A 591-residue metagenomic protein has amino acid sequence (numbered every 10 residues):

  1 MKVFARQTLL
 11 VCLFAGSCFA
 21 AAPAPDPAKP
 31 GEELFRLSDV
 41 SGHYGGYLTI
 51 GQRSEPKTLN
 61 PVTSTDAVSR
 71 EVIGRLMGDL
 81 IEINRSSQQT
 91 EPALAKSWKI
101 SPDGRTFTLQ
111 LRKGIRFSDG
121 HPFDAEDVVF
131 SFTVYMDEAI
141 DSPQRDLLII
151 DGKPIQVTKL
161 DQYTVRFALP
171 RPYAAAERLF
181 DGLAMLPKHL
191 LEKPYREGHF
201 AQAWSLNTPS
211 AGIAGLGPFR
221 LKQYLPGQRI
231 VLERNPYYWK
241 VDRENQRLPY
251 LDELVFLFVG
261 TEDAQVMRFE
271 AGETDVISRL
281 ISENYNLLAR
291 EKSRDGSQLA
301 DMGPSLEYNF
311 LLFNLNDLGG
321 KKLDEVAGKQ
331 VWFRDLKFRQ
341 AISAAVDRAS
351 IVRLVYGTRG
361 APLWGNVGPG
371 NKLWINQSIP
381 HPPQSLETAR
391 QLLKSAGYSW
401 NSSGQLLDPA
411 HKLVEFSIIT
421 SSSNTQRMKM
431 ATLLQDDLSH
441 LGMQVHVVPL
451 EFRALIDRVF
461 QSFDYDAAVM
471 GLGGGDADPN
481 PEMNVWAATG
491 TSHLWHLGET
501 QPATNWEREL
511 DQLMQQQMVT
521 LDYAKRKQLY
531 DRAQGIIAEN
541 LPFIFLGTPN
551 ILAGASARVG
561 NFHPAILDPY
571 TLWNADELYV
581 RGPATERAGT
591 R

Functional and structural regions predicted by a protein language model:
A24-R36, G45-P102, T133, A214-L216: N-terminal lobe/hinge region of extracytoplasmic solute-binding protein
D26, G31-E33, L225-I230, R234 (+6 more regions): Detector for C-terminal structural segments
F35, S54-R70, L94, H121 (+7 more regions): A structural "hinge/loop" feature
N84-S86, A184-P249, E253-V255, D263 (+3 more regions): Gly/Pro-rich hinge or "lid" segments in bacterial periplasmic/extracellular proteins
K96-D141, R166-A168, A176, Q265-R268 (+1 more regions): Aromatic- and charge-enriched surface segment that lines or borders ligand/interaction sites
Q110, R145-E197, Q223-L225: Surface-exposed binding/hinge segments that line and control ligand-binding clefts or catalytic entry sites
S142-R145, Q156-T158, K222-E233, L257-D324 (+4 more regions): Extracellular/periplasmic solute-recognition and catalytic clefts
N207-S210, Y237-L288, T432-D436, Q444-H446 (+1 more regions): Ligand-site clamp/hinge motif
